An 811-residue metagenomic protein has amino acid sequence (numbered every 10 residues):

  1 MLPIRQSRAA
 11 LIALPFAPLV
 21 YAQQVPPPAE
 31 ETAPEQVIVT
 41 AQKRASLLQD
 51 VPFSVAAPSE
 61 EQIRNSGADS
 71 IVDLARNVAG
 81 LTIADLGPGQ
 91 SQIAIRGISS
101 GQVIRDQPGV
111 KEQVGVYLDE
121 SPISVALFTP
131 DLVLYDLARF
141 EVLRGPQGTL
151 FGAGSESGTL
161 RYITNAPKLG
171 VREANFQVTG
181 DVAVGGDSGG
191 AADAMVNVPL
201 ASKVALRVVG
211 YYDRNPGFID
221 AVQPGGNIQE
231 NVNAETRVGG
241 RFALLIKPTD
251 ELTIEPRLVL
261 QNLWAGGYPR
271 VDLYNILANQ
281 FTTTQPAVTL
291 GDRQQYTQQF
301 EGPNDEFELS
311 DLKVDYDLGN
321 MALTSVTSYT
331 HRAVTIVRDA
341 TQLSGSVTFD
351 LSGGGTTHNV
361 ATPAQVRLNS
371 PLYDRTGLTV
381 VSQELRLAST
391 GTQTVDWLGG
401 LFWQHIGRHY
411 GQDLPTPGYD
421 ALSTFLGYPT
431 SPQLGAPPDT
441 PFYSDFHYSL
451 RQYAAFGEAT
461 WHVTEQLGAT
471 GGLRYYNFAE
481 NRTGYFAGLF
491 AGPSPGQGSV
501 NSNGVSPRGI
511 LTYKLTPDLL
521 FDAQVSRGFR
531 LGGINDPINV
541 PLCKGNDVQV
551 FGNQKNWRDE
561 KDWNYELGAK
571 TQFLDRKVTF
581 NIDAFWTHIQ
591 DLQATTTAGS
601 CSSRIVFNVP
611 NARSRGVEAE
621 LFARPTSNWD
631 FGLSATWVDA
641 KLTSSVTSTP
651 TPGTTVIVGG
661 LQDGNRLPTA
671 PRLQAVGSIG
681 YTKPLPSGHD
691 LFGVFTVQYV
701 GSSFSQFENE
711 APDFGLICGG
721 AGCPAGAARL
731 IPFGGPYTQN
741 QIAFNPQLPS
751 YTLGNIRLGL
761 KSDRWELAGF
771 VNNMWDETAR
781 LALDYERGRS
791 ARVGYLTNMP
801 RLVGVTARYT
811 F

Functional and structural regions predicted by a protein language model:
M1-N77, N197, D250, N798: N-terminal Sec signal peptide and the immediately downstream disordered periplasmic leader that contains the TonB box
I71-L74, Q92-A94, Y117, S155-V178 (+1 more regions): N-terminal periplasmic accessory domains that precede and gate Gram-negative outer-membrane beta-barrel machines
R105-G109, Q113-P146, A194: Short acidic/polar hinge/loop motifs at secondary-structure boundaries that mediate gating or recognition
V184-P269, Y274, G377-Q383, A388-I406 (+4 more regions): Transmembrane beta-barrel wall of Gram-negative outer-membrane proteins
D193, D311-L318, A322-A340, K514 (+6 more regions): Membrane-embedded beta-barrel scaffold of Gram-negative outer-membrane proteins
Q229, E235-W397, Q404-I406, T579-F580: Outer-membrane beta-barrel domain signature, strongest for Gram-negative TonB-dependent receptors and also present
Q466-A469, W586-H588, F607-F707, R808-T810: Gram-negative outer-membrane beta-barrel transporters
Q698-C718, G759-F811: C-terminal beta-signal and adjacent terminal beta-strands/loops of Gram-negative outer-membrane beta-barrel proteins
